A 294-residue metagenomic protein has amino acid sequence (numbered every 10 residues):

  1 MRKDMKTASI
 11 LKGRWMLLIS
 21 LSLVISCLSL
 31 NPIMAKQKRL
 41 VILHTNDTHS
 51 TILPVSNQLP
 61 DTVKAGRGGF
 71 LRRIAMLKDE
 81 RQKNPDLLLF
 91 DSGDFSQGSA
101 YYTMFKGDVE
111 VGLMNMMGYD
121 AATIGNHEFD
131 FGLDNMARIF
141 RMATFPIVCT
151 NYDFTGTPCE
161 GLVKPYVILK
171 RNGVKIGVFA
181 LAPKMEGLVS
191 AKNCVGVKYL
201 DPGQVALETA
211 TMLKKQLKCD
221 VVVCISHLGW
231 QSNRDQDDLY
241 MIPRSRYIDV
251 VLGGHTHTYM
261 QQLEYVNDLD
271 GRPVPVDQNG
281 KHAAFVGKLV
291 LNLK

Functional and structural regions predicted by a protein language model:
M1-G13: N-terminal secretory signal peptides that target proteins for export/translocation
M5-T7, S29-P32, Q37: Helix-centric, low-specificity signal for extended rod-like, repetitive segments
S9-I10, S22, I124: Alpha-helical structural elements
K12-M16, K215: Structural motif marking the loop-to-transmembrane transition
L18-S29: Bacterial N-terminal signal peptides
I33-K294: Acidic, metal/ion-coordinating pockets
